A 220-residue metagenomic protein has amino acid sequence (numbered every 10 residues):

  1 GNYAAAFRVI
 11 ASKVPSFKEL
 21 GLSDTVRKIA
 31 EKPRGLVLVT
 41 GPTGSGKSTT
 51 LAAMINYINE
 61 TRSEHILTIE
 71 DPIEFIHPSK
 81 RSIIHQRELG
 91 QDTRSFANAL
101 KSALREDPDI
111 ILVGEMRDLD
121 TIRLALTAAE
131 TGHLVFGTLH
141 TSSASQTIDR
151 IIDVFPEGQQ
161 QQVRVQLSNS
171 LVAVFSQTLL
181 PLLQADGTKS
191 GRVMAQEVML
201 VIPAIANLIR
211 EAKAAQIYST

Functional and structural regions predicted by a protein language model:
G1-T220: Short, flexible helix-loop junctions that flank or precede catalytic/ligand sites
